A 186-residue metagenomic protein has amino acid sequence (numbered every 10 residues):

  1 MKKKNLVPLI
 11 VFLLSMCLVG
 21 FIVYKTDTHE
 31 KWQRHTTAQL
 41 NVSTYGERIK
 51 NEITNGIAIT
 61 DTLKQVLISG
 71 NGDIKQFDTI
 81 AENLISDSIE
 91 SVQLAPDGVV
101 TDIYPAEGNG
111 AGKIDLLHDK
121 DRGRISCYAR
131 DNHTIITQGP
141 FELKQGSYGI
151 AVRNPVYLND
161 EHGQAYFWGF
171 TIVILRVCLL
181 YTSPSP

Functional and structural regions predicted by a protein language model:
K3-L6: N-terminal membrane topogenic signal
P8-G72: Juxtamembrane extracytoplasmic/periplasmic/luminal helical "stalk" adjacent to the first N-terminal
M16, G98-V100, Y157: Short loop/turn segments at secondary-structure transitions that flank enzyme active sites
N41, E52-K120, R124: Extracytoplasmic/periplasmic sensory segments of membrane signal-transduction proteins
A106-W168: Extracytoplasmic/periplasmic ligand-binding sensor regions of membrane-associated signaling proteins
Y157-L158, I172-L180: Helix-start (N-cap) segments at beta->loop->alpha junctions that couple sensory/regulatory domains to adjoining helices
Y181-P186: Conserved small/polar residues in nucleotide/adenosyl-binding loops
